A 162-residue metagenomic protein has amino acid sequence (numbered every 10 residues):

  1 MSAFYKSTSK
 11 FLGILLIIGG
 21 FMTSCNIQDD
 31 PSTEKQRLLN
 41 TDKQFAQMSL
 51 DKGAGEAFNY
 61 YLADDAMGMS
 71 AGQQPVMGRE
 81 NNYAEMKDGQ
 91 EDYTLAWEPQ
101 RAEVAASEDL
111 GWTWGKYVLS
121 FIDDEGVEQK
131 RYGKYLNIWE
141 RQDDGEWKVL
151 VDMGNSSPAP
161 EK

Functional and structural regions predicted by a protein language model:
S2-G13: Bacterial N-terminal signal peptides that target proteins for export
M22-S24: C-terminal motif of bacterial Sec signal peptides marking the signal peptidase cleavage site
N26-Q28: Bacterial signal peptide processing site
S32, Q36-L39, G53-E103, V127-K130: A solvent-exposed, acidic/Ser-Thr-rich amphipathic alpha-helical stretch
N40, Q47-S49, M86, S120-D123: Long compositionally biased, domain-poor regions of proteins
A102-G111, E140-E146: A short, structured loop/turn motif at beta-sheet edges
D109-L119, G133: A short hydrophobic beta-strand element
R131-P158: Short beta-strand edge/turn micro-motifs at domain boundaries
